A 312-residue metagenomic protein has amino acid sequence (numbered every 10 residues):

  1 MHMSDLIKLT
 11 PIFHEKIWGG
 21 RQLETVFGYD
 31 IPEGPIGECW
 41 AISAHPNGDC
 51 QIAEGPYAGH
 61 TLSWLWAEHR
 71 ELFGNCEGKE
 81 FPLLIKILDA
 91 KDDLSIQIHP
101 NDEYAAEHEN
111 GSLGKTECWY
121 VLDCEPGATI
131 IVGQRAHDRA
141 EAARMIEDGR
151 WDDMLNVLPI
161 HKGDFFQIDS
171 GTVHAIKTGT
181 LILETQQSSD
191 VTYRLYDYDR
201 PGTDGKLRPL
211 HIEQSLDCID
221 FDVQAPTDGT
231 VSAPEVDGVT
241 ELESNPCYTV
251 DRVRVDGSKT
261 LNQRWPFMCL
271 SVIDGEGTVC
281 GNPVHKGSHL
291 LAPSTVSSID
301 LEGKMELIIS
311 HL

Functional and structural regions predicted by a protein language model:
M1-H137, D197-A225, V250: Transition-metal
E80, L88-D93, E103, C124-G127 (+3 more regions): Ligand-binding loop in jelly-roll beta-barrel domains
I87, S95-Q97, C118-Y120, V157 (+6 more regions): Conserved hydrophobic/aromatic beta-strand scaffold that supports enzyme active sites
G127-H161, Q263-H285: A short beta-strand-loop-beta hairpin characteristic of the jelly-roll/cupin
E147, W151-M154, F165-Q167, V173-Q224: An exposed, glycine/acidic-rich loop-and-rim segment of catalytic or binding clefts
L155-Q167, L181, T278-S298: Short acidic-glycine-tyrosine-enriched beta hairpin
D228-S288, T295-V296: Acidic/His-leaning functional-site neighborhoods
